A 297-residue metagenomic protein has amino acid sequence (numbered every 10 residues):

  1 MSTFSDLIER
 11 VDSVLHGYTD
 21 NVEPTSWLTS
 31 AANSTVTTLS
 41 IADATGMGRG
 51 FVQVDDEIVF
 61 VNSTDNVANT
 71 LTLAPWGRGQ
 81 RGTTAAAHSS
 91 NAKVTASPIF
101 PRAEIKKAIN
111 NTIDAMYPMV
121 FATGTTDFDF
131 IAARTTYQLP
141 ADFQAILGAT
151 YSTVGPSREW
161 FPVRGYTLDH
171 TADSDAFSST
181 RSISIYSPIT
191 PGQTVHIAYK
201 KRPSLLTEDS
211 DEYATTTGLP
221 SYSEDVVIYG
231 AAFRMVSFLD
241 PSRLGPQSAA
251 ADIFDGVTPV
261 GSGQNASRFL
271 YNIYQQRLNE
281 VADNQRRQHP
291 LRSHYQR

Functional and structural regions predicted by a protein language model:
M1-T19, A96-F121, T153-V154, R158-R297: Internal mixed-charge
T3-S90, M119-L139: Autoprocessing Asn-cyclization modules and mimics
T29, A149, S178: Extracellular polysaccharide-degrading/modifying enzymes targeting complex plant/algal/animal polysaccharides
S40-A42, D55, N62, A74-G77 (+8 more regions): A structural detector for beta-sheet-dominated domains
A44-E57, G82-I99, G148-T150, T190-L206: Extended Gly/Ser/Thr-rich low-complexity repeat segments, especially those forming or decorating extracellular
G48, D55, Q144, S178-S184: Assembly/oligomerization scaffold segments
S63, P75, N111, A145-G148 (+1 more regions): Extracellular/lumenal ectodomain signal focusing on beta-strand-rich modules and carbohydrate-recognition contexts
A141-E159: Solvent-exposed beta-hairpin/edge-strand motifs
